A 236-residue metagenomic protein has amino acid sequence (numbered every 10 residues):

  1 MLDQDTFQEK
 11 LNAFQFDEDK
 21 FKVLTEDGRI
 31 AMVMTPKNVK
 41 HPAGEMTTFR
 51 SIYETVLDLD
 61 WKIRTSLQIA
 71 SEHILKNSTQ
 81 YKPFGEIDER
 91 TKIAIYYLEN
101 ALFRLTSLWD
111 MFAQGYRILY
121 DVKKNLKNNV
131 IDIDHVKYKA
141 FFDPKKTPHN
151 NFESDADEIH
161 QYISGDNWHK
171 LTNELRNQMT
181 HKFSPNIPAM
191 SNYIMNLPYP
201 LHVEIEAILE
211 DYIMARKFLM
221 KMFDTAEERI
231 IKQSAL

Functional and structural regions predicted by a protein language model:
M1-T65, D88, K92-Y96, F103 (+1 more regions): Acidic, Ser/Thr/Gly/Pro-rich intrinsically disordered interaction regions
Q68-N100: A long, hydrophobic alpha-helical segment
L108: Short, positively charged
